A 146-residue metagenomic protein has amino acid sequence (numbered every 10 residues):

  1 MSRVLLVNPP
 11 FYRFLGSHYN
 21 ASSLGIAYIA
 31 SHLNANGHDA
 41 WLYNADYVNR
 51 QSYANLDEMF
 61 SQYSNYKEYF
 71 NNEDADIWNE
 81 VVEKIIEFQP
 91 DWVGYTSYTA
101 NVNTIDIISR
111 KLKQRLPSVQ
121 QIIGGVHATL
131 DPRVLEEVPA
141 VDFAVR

Functional and structural regions predicted by a protein language model:
M1-V4, D39: Residues that mark the start of a beta-strand
R3-S17, W92: Nucleotide-activated donor-dependent transferases that construct or modify glycoconjugates
P9-P10, S22-S23, P90, P132: Proline-rich low-complexity regions
Y12-L24, S97-V102: A short, glycine/small-residue-rich beta-strand->loop->alpha-helix junction that serves as a flexible
A21-N34: Short catalytic helix/loop segments, enriched in acidic residues and glycine and frequently bearing histidine
S23, E58-S64, V138-V141: Short, hinge-like loop/turn segments at secondary-structure boundaries
H32-L33, W41-N49, F70-R146: Glycine-rich beta-alpha loop elements in corrinoid/cobalamin-binding modules across cobalamin-dependent enzymes
N49-A75: Charged, often glycine-rich, active-site loop that binds/positions anionic groups
